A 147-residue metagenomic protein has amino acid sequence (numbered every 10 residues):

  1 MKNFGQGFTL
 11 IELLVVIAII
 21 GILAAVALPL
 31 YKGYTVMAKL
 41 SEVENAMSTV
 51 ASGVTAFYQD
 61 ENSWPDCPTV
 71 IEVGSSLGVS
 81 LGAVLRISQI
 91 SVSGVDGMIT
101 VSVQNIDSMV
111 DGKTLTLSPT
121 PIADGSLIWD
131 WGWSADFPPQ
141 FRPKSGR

Functional and structural regions predicted by a protein language model:
M1-V36, E42, A46, V50: N-terminal single-pass transmembrane signal-anchor helix
F4, A27-L30, G53-V54, G125-L127 (+2 more regions): A general marker of short, structured functional hotspots
G33-V73: Conserved hydrophobic/amphipathic alpha-helical signal-anchor segments
Q59-R147: Periplasmic/extracellular, small/polar-rich flexible segments of pilin-like filament-forming proteins
